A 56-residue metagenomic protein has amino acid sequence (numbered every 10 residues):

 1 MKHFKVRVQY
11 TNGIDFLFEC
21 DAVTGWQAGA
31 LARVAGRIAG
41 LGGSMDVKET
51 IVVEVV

Functional and structural regions predicted by a protein language model:
M1-D15: Short aromatic-glycine-(Arg/Gly/Cys) micro-motifs in beta-strand/loop hairpins
N12, G25, R37-G40: Generic secondary-structure boundary signal with a strong preference for alpha-helix termini
I14-W26: A short, exposed loop/beta-hairpin motif centered on an aromatic-Gly-Thr core
A28-A30, G43: A short, polar/proline- and glycine-enriched secondary-structure boundary/capping micro-motif
L31-G36: Short, non-transmembrane alpha-helical segments in secretory-pathway proteins
R37-V56: Short, mixed-charge low-complexity intrinsically disordered segments
